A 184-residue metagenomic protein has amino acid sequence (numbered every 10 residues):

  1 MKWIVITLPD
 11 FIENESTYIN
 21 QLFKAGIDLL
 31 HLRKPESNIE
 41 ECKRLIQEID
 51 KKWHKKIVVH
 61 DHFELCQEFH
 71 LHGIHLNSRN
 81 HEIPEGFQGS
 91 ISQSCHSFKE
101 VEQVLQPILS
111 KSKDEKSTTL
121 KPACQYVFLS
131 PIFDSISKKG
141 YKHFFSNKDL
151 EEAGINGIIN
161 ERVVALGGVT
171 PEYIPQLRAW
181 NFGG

Functional and structural regions predicted by a protein language model:
M1-Y126, K148, I159-E161, V169-W180: Conserved N-terminal beta1-alpha1 strand-loop-helix module at the mouth
Q125-F133: Non-cysteine beta-strand/loop elements that form the S-adenosyl-L-methionine
F133-K139: A short acidic, helix-capping loop that chelates divalent metal ions and anchors anionic groups
D134, F144, P171-E172: Short, electropositive, low-hydrophobicity segments enriched in small/polar residues
F145-E152: Glycine-rich S-adenosyl-L-methionine
G154-G157: Short, highly charged
L166: Short hydrophobic "strand-cap" motifs at the C-terminus of beta-strands
G184: Terminal recognition/anchoring or ligand-binding modules at protein termini
